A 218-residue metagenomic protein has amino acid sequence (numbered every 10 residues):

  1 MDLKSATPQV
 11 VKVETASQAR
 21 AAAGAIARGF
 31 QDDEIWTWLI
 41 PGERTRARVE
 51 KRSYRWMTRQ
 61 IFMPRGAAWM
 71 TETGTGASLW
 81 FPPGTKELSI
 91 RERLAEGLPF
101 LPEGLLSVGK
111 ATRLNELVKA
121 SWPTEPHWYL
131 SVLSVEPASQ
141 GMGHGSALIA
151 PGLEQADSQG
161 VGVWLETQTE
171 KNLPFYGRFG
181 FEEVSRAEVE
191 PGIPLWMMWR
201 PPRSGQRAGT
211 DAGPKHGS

Functional and structural regions predicted by a protein language model:
Q9-R28, D32: A short beta-loop-alpha structural element at the N-terminal edge of CoA-dependent acyl/N-acetyltransferase catalytic
G24-R44, M57-Q60: Helix-loop element at the rim of GNAT/NAT acetyltransferase active sites that forms part of the acceptor-substrate
E43-A67: Active-site rim helix/loop that mediates acceptor-substrate recognition in acyltransferases
Q60-F81, E136: Conserved beta-hairpin
A77-E136, Q140, A150, V189-E190: Conserved acyl-donor/pantetheine-binding loop and adjacent beta-alpha core of acyl/acetyltransferases and related
P126-Y129, Q155-Q168: Conserved GNAT acetyl-CoA-binding A-motif
S146, S158-G160, T169-R186, E190-P191: Conserved active-site alpha-helix within GNAT-family acetyltransferase domains
V161, L165-E170, V189-G217: C-terminal "cap" of GNAT-fold acetyltransferases
